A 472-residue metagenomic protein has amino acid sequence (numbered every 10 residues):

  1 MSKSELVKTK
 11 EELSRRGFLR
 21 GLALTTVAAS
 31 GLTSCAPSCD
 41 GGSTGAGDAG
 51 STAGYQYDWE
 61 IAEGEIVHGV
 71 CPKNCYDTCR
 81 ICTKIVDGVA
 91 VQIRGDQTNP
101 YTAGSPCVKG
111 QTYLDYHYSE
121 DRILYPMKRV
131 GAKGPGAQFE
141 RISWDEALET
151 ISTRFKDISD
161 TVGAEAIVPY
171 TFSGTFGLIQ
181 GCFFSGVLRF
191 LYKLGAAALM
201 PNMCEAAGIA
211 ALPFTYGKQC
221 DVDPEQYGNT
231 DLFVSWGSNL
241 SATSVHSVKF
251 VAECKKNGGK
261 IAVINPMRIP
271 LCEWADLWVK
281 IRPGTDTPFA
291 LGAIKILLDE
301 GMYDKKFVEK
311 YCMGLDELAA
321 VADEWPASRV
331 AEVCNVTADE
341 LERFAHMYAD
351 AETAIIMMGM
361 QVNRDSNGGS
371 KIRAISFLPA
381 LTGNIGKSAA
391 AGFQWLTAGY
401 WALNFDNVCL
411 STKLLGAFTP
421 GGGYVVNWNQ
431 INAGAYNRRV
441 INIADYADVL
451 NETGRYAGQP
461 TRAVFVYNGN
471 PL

Functional and structural regions predicted by a protein language model:
S2-E300, T337, F465-N470: N-terminal export/assembly segments and adjacent metallocofactor-ligating motifs of anaerobic energy-metabolism
T33, A389-G392: Short, flexible/disordered secondary-structure transition segments
D40-A53, V130-P135, F183, K193 (+6 more regions): Intrinsically disordered, low-complexity coil segments
Q97, F393-L403: Short, solvent-exposed aromatic-acidic interface loops
T171, M357-M358, Q394: Short beta-strand segments
M203-F377, L381-K387, G399-A402, V408 (+1 more regions): Non-catalytic alpha/beta scaffold blocks inside enzyme catalytic domains
